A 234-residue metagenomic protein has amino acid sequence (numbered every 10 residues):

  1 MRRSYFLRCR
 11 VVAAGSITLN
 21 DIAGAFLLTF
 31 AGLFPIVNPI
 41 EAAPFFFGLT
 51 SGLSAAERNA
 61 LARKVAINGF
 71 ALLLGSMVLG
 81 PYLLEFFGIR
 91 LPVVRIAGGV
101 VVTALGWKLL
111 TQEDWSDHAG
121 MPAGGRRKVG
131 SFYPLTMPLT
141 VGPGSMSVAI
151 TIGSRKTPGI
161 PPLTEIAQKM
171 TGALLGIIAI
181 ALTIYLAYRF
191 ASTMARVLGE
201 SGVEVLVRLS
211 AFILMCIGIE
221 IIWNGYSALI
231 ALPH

Functional and structural regions predicted by a protein language model:
R2-G24, P158, A228-H234: Short, strongly hydrophobic alpha-helical membrane anchors
R10-P35, Q112, A119-T136: Small-residue-enriched transmembrane helix starts and helix-helix packing motifs in multi-pass inner-membrane proteins
A25-A42, L91-V101, G172-I184: Structural signature of hydrophobic alpha-helical transmembrane segments
A25-M77: Juxtamembrane transmembrane-helix termini in multi-pass membrane transport proteins
S54-A55, G75-A97, T183-Y226: Transmembrane-helix boundary and interhelical-loop signature of multi-pass inner-membrane proteins
A55-P81, K156-A195: A small-residue-rich subset of transmembrane alpha-helices
N59-E113: Membrane helix-loop-helix hairpins that form the core translocation module of multi-pass transporters
V100-P122, I217-A228: Transmembrane helix exit motif
